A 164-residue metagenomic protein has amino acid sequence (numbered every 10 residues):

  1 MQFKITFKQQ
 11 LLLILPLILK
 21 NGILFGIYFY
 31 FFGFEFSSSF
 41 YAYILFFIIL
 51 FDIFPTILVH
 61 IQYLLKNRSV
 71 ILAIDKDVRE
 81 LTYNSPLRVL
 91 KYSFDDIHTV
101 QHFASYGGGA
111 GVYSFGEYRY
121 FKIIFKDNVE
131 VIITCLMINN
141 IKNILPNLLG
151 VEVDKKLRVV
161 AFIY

Functional and structural regions predicted by a protein language model:
M1-Y41, N128-E130, Y164: N-terminal membrane-targeting/pre-transmembrane regions
L12-L15, Q62-Y63, V78, F94-T99: Short alpha-helical interface patches
N21-F25, L50-I57: Hydrophobic alpha-helical transmembrane segments of multipass integral membrane proteins
F40-D52: Hydrophobic core segments of alpha-helical transmembrane domains in multi-pass membrane proteins
F46, V70, D77-L81, T134 (+1 more regions): A generic structural signal for ordered secondary structure
I53-Y92: Conserved beta-hairpin
T82-N140, F162-Y164: Non-transmembrane, membrane-adjacent beta-strand/coil modules in membrane-associated proteins and peripheral
L136-Y164: Cytosol-/stroma-facing membrane-proximal "stalk/adaptor" domains immediately downstream of transmembrane anchors
